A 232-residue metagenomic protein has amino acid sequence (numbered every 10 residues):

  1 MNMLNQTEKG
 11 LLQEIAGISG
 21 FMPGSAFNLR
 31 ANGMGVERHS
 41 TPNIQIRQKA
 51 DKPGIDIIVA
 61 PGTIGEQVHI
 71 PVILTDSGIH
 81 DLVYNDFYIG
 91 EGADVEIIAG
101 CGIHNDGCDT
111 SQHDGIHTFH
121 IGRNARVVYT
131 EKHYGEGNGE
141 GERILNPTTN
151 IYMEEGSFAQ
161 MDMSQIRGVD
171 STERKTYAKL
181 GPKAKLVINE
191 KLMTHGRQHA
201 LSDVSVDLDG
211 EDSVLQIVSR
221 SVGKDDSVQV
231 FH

Functional and structural regions predicted by a protein language model:
M1-A50: N-terminal basic/disordered segments at the start of proteins
F27-L29, V36-H232: Conserved beta-strand/loop scaffold segments within soluble protein domains that form the structured core and edges
